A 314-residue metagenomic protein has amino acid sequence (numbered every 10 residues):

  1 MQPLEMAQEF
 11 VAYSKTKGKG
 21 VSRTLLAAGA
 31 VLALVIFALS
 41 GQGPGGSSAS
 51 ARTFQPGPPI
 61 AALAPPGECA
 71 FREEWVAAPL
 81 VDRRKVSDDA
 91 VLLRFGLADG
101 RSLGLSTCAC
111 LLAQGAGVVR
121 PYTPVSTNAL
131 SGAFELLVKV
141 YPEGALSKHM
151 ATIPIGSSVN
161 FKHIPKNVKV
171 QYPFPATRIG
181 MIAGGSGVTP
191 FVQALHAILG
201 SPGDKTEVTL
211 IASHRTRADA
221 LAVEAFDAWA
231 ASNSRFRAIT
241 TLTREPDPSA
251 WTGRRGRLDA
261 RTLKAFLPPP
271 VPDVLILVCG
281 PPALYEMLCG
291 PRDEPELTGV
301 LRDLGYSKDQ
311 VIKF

Functional and structural regions predicted by a protein language model:
Q2-S40, I211-F314: Reductase modules of NAD(P)H-dependent flavoproteins
P58-S157, H214-R215, T243-R244: Ferredoxin-reductase
Q114, K162-H163: Residue-level recognition of conserved beta-strand edge/terminus positions
I164-P175: A short, basic/flexible loop-to-alpha-helix module at the beginning of a structural domain
A176, L199-V208: Conserved S-adenosyl-L-methionine
R178-G180, T209, L275: Structural motif
V188-P202: Histidine-anchored nucleotide/phosphate-binding helix
